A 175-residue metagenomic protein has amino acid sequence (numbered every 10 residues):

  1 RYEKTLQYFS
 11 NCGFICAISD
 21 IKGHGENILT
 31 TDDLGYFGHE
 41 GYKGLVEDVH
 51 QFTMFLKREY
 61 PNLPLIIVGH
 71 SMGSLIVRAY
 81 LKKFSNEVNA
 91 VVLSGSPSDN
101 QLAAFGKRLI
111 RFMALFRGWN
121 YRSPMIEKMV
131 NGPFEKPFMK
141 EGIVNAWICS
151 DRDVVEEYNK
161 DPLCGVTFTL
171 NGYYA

Functional and structural regions predicted by a protein language model:
R1: Short substrate-entry loop that stabilizes the transition state in hydrolases
L6-D32: Conserved alpha/beta-hydrolase
F37-K57: Alpha/beta-hydrolase active-site loop
Y60-S71: Alpha/beta-hydrolase fold nucleophile elbow
G69-A79: Glycine-rich nucleophile elbow surrounding the catalytic serine of serine-hydrolase chemistry
V77-L163: Alpha/beta-hydrolase-fold enzymes
D161-A175: Hydrophobic, aromatic-rich cap/lid helix
